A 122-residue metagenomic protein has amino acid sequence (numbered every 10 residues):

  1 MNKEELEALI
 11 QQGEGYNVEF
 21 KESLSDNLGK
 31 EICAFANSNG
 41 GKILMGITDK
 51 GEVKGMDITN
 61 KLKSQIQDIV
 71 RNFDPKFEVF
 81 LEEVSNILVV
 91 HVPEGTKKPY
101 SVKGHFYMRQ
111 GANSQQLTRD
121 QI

Functional and structural regions predicted by a protein language model:
M1-I122: Conserved N-terminal catalytic/coupling substructures associated with nucleotide/phosphate chemistry
